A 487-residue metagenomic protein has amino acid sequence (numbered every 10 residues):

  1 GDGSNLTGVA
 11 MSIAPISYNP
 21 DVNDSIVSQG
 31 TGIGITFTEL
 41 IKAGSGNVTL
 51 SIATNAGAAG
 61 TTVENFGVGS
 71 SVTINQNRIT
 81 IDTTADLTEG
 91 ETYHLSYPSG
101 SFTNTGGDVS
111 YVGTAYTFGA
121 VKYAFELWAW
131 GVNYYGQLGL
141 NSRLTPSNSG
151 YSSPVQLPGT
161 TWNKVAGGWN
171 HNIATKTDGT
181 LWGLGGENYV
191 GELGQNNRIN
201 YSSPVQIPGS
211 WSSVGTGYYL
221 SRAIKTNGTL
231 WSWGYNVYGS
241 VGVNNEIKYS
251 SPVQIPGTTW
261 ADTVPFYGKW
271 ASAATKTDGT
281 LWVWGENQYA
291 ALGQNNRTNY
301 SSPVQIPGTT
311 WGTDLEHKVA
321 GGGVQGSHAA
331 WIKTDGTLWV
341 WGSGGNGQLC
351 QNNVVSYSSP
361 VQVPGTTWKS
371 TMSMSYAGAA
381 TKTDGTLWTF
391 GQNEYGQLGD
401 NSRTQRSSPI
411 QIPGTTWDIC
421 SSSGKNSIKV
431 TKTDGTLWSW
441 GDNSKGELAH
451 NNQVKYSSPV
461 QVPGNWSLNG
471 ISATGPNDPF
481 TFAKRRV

Functional and structural regions predicted by a protein language model:
G1-S12, S251, D335, S359 (+1 more regions): A signal for long, low-complexity, Ser/Thr/Asn-enriched, surface-exposed stalk/shaft and domain-boundary segments
G3, E39-G44, N55-G57, D86-L87 (+18 more regions): Acidic glycine-/aspartate-rich tracts in secreted/extracellular proteins
M11-I26, T88-E89, S99-Y123: Acidic, Ser/Thr/Gly/Pro-rich low-complexity segments and short DxT(G/T)-type signature motifs
Q29-V72, G100: Short, surface-exposed alpha-helix to beta-strand junction/turn motifs within ectodomains of secreted and cell-envelope
F37, E91-Y97: Short beta-strand segments enriched for Tyr within beta-sheet-rich domains, predominantly fibronectin type III
V121-L157, W162-N163, G185, S472-D478 (+1 more regions): An edge-strand/N-cap motif at the start of beta-rich repeat modules
W128-S152, L184-S203, W233-S250, G285-S302 (+3 more regions): Short glycine/serine- and acidic-residue-enriched loop/turn motifs that recur at repeat junctions
A129, H171-A174, G183, L220-A223 (+11 more regions): Conserved core positions of repeat-based scaffolds
